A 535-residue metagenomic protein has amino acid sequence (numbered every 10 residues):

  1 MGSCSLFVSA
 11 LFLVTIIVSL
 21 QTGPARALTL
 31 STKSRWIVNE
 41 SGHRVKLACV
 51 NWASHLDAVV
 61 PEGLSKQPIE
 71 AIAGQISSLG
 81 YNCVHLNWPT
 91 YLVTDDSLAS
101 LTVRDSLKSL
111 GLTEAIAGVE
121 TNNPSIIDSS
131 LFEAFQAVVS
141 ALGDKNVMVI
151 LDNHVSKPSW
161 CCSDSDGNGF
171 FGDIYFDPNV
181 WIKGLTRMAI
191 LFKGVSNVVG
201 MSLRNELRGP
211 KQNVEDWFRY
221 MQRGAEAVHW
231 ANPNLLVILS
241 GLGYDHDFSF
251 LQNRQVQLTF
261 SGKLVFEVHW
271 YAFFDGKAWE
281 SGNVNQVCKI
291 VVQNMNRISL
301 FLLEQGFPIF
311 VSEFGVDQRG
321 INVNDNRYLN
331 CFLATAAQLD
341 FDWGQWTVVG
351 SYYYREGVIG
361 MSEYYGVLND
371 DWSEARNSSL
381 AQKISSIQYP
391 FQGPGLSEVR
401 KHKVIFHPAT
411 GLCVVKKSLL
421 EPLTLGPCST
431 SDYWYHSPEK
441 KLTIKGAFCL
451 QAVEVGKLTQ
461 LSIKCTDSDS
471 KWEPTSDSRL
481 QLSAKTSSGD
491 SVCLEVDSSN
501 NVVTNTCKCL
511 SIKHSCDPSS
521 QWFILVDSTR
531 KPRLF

Functional and structural regions predicted by a protein language model:
M1-A10: Bacterial N-terminal signal peptides that target proteins for export
L13-T29: N-terminal signal peptide
T32-L236, G241-N253, L368-D371: Active-site mouth of glycoside hydrolases
N51, W88-T90, N153, W270 (+4 more regions): A mature extracytoplasmic/lumenal domain signature
V214, F218, Q222-R319, A337 (+1 more regions): Glycoside hydrolase catalytic-domain groove-lining segments
G315-R319, G350-Y352, S487, S499-N501: Short Gly/Pro-enriched loop/turn and capping motifs at secondary-structure junctions
I321-G411, S429-T430, C516-F535: Aromatic-rich peripheral "rim/lid" segments of glycoside hydrolase catalytic domains that contact and position glycan
P390-F535: Lectin-like carbohydrate-binding module/patch detector with strong preference for beta-trefoil
